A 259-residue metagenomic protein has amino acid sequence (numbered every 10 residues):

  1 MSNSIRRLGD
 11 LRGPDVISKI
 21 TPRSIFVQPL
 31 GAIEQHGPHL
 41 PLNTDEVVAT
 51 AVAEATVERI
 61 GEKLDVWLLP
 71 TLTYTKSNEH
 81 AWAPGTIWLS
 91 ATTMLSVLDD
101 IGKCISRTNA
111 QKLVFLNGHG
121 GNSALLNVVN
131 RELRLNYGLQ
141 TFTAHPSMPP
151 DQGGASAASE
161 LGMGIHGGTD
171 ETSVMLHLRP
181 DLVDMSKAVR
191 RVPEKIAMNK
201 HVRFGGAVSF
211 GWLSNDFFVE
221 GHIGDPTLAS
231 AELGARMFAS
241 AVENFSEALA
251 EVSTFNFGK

Functional and structural regions predicted by a protein language model:
M1-K112, G120-K259: Extended, histidine- and acidic-residue-enriched regions that form the cofactor-binding/catalytic faces
L116: Short, surface-exposed ligand- or partner-binding patches at beta-edge/loop junctions that are enriched in aromatics
